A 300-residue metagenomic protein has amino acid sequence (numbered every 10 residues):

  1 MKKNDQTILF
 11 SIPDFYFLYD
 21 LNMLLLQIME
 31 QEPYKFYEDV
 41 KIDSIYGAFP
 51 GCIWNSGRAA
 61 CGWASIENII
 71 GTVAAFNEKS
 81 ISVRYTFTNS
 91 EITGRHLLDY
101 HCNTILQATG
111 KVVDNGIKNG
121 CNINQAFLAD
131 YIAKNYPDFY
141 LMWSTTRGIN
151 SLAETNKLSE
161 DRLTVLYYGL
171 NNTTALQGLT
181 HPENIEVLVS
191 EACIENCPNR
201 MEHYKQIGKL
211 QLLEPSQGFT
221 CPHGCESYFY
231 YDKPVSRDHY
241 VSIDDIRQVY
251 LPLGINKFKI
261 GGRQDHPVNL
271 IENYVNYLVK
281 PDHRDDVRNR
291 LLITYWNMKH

Functional and structural regions predicted by a protein language model:
K2-K157, D161-H300: Active-site pocket-lining/capping segments in soluble small-molecule metabolic enzymes
